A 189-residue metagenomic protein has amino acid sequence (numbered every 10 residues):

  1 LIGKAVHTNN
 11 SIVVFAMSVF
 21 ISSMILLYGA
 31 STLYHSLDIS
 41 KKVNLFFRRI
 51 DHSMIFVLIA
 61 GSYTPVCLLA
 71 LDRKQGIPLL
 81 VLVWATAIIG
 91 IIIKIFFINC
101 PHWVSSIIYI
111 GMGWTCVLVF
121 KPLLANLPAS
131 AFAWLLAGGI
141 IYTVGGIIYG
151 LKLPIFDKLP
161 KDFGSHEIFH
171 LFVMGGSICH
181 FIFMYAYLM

Functional and structural regions predicted by a protein language model:
L1-M189: Multi-pass alpha-helical transmembrane bundles in non-GPCR membrane proteins that perform intramembrane catalysis
